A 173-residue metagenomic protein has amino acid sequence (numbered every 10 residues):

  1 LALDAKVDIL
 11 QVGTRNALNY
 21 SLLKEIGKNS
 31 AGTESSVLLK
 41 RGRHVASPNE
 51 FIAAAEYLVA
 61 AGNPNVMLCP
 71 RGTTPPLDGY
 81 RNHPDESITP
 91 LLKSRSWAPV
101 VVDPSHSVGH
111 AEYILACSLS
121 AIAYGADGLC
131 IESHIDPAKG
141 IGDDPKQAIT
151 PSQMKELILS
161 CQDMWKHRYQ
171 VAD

Functional and structural regions predicted by a protein language model:
L1-Q11, Y20-S21: N-terminal active-site wall of soluble small-molecule enzyme domains
L3-D8, I26-K28, L115-C117, D144-Q147: Short low-complexity, flexible loop/linker segments enriched in glycine and/or proline with clustered acidic
D4, A53-E56, S152, E156-L159: Replace "anionic and nucleotidyl ligands
L10-G13, K40: Conserved beta-strand segments of the P-loop GTPase G domain that flank and frequently precede/overlap
G13, G72-P76, Y169: Glycine-centered flexibility motif
L18-P137: Catalytic alpha/beta core domains of metabolic enzymes, predominantly
N29, I135-Q170: C-terminal helical cap(s) of enzyme catalytic domains, especially alpha/beta-barrels
